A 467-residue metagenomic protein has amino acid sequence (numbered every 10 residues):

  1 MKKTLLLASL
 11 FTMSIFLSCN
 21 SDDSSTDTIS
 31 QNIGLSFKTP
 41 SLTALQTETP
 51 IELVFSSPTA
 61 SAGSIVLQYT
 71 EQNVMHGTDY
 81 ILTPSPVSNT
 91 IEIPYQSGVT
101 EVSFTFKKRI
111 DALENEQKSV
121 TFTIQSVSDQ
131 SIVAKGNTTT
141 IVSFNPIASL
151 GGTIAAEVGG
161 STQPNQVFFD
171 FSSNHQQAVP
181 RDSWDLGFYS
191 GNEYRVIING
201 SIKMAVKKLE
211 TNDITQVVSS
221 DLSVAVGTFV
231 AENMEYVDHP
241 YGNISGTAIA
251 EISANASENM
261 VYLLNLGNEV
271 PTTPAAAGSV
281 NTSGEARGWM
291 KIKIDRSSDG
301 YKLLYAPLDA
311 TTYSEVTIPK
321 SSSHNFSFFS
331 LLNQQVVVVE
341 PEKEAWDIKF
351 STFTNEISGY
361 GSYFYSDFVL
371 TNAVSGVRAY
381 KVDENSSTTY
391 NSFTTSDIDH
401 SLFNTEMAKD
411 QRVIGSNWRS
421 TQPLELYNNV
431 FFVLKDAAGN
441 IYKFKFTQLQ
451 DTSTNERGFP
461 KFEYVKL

Functional and structural regions predicted by a protein language model:
M1-Q46, Q130-S161: Bacterial Sec-dependent N-terminal signal peptides
S36-L42, I91, V196-N199, V206: Predominantly extracytoplasmic/ectodomain segments of secreted and cell-surface proteins
T43-L45, S85-V87, E92-V102: Short proline/glycine- and polar residue-rich coil/turn motifs
Q46, A60-A62, A112-E114, T121 (+1 more regions): Surface-exposed, beta-sheet-biased, low-hydrophobicity segments with strongly acidic/polar composition
T47-I51: Structural beta-strand segments of beta-rich domains
E52-S56, K107: Short edge beta-strand/loop segments characteristic of extracellular beta-sandwich folds
A62-Q72, Y80, E101-V127: Contiguous beta-strand segments of beta-sheet-rich domains
Q72-I91, Q130-V133, S219-L222, G227 (+2 more regions): Extracellular/luminal ectodomains and secreted, surface-exposed scaffolds of diverse proteins
